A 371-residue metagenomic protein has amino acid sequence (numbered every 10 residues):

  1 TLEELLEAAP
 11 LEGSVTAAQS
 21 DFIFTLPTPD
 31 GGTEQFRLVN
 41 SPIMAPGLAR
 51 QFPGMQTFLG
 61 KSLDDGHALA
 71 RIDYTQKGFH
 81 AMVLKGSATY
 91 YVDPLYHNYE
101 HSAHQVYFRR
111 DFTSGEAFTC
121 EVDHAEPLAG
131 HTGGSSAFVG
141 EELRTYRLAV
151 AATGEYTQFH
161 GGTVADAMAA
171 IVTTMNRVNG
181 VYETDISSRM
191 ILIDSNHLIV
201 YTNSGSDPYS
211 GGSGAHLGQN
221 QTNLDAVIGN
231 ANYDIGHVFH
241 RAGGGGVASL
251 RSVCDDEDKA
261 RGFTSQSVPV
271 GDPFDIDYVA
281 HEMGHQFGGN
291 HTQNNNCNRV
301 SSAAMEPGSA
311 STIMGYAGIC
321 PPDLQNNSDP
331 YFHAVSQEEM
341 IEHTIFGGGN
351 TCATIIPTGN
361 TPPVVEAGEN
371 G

Functional and structural regions predicted by a protein language model:
T1-Q219, I356-G359, E366: Zymogen propeptides/activation segments of proteases
S14, F138-G371: Extracellular (secreted or membrane-anchored) zinc-dependent metallopeptidases, primarily metzincins but also closely
